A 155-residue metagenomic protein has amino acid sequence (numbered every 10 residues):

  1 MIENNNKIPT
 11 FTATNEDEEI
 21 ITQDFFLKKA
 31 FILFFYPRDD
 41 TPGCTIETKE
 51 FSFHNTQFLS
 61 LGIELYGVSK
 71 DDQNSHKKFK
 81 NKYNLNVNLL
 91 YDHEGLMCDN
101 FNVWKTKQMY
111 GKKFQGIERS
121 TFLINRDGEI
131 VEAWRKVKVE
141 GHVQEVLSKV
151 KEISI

Functional and structural regions predicted by a protein language model:
M1-I155: Chalcogenol-based redox active-site neighborhoods
